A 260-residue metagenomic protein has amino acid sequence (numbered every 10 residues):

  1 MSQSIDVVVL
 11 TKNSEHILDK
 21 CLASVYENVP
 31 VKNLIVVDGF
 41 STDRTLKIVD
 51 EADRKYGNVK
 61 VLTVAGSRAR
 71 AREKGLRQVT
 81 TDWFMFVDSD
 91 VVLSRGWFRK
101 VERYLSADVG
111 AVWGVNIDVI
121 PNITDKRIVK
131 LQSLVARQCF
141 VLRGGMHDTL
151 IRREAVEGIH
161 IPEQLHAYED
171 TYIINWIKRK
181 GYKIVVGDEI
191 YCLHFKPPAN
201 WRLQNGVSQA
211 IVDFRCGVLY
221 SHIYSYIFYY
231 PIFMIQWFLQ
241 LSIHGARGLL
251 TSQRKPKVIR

Functional and structural regions predicted by a protein language model:
N13-E27: Short, well-formed alpha-helical segments that are part of the catalytic scaffolds of diverse glycosyltransferases
S24, D38-K47, V91: A conserved acidic beta->alpha catalytic loop
T63-V79: Glycine-rich, basic loop-to-helix element that forms the pyrophosphate-binding segment of sugar-nucleotide handling
F84: Short aromatic/hydrophobic "clamp" motif used to bind/position activated sugar donors
G96-D125: Conserved donor NDP-sugar-binding/catalytic core segment of glycosyltransferases
D118-I120, S133-I151, H166: A recurrent flexible, glycine/aromatic-enriched loop bordering the glycosyltransferase active site that acts as
H166-N175: Acidic donor-binding loop at a coil-to-helix junction in glycosyltransferase catalytic cores that engages
A199-R260: Non-catalytic, C-terminal membrane-associated alpha-helical segments of glycosyltransferases
